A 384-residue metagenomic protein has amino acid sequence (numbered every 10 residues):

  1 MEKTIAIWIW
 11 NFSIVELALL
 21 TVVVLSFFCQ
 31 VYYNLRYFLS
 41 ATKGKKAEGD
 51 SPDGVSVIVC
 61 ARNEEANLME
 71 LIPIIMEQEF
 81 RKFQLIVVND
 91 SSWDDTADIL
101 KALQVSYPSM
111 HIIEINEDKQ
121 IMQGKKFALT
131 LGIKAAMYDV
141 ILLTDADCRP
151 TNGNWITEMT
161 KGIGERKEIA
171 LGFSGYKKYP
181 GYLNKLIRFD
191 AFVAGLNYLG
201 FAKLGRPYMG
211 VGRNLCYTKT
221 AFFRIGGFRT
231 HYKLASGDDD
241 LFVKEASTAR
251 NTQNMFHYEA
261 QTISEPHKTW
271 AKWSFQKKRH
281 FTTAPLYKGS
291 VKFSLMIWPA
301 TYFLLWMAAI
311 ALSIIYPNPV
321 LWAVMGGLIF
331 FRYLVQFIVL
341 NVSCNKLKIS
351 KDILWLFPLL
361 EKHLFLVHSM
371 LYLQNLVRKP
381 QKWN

Functional and structural regions predicted by a protein language model:
M1-D50, L340, Q374: N-terminal membrane-anchoring/stem segments of glycan-assembly enzymes
Y37-G44, E64-E77: Short, well-formed alpha-helical segments that are part of the catalytic scaffolds of diverse glycosyltransferases
D53-S56, Q84: Cell-envelope/extracellular polymer assembly enzymes that use nucleotide-activated donors
I72-D118: Acidic donor-binding segment of Leloir-type glycosyltransferases
H111-G124, A128, G132, E158-R229 (+2 more regions): Long helical/loop segments within the catalytic core of UDP-sugar-dependent glycosyltransferases, especially the large
Y138-R149: Short beta-strand-to-loop acidic/aromatic patch adjacent to the donor-nucleotide binding site
I163, I169-A194, T220-F223, G227-V291: Catalytic donor/gating beta->alpha subdomain of glycosyltransferases that bind UDP-sugars
P299-P380: Membrane-embedded multi-pass helical conduit in multi-pass membrane proteins, especially envelope-biosynthetic
